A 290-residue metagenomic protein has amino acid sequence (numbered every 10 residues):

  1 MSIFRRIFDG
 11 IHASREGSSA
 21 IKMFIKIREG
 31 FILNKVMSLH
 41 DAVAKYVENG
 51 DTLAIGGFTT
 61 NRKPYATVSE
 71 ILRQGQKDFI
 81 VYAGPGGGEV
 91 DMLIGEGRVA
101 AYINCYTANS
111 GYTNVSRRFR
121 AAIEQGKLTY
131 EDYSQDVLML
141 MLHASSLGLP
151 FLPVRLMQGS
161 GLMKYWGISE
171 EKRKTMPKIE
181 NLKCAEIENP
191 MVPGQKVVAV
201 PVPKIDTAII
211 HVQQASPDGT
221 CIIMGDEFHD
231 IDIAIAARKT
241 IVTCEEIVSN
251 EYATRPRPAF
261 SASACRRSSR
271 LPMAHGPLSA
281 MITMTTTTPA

Functional and structural regions predicted by a protein language model:
S2-A290: Conserved alpha/beta enzyme-core scaffold
